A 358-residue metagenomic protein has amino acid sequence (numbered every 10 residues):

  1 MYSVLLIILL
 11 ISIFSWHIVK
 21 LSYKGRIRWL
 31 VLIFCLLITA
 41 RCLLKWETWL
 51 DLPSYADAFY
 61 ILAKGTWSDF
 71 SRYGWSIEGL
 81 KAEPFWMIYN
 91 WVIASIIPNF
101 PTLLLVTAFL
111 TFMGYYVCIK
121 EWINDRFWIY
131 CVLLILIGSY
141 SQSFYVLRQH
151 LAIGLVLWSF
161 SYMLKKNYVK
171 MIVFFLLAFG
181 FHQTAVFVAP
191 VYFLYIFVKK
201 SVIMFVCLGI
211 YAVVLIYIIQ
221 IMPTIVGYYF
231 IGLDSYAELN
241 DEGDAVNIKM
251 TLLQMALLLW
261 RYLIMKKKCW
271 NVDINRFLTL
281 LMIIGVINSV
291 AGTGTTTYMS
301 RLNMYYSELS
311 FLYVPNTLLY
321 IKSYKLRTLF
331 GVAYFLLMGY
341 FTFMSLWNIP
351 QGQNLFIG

Functional and structural regions predicted by a protein language model:
G25-R26, I119-I137: Transmembrane-helix signature of polytopic, membrane-embedded enzymes that assemble or transfer cell-envelope glycans
T48, P53-D57, L62-S68, M87 (+3 more regions): Alpha-helical transmembrane segments and terminal signal-anchor/GPI-anchor hydrophobic tails, characterized by long
P53, D57-I61, S71-P98: Short hydrophobic/aromatic helix or loop-helix immediately within or flanking a transmembrane segment in polytopic
V106-W122: Transmembrane-helix motifs of polytopic, lipid-linked glycan transferases
W128-V146, H150-L155, T184: Membrane-embedded helix bundles of polyisoprenyl
S139, K170-F193: Membrane-interface alpha helices of multi-pass inner-membrane proteins
V156-V169: Membrane-interface transmembrane helices that cradle and orient dolichyl/undecaprenyl
V206-Y211, K322-T342: Signature aromatic-anchored transmembrane alpha helix within multi-pass, membrane-resident enzymes that catalyze glycan
